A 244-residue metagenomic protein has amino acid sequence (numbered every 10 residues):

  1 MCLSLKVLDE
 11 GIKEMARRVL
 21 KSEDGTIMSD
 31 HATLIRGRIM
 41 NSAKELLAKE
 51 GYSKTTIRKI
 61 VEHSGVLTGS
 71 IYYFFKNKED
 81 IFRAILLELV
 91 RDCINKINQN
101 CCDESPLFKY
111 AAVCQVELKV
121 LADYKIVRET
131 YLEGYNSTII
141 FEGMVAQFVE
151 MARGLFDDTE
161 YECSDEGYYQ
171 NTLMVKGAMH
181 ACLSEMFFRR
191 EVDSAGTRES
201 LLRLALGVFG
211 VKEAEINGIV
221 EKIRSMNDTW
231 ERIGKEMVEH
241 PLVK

Functional and structural regions predicted by a protein language model:
M1-L20, D157-D158, F188-K244: C-terminal peripheral helix-coil segments that are non-catalytic and often amphipathic
I35, I39-S42, N171: N-terminal positioning helix adjacent to the helix-turn-helix/winged-helix DNA-binding module
R38, L46-D80, A84: Helix-turn-helix
A84, N95-V127: Hydrophobic alpha-helical connector segments
L89-K96, V120-Y124, R128, M151 (+2 more regions): A short secondary-structure junction motif
I97-C101, R128-Y131, E185-R190: Secondary-structure edge/capping motif, primarily at the C-terminal ends of alpha-helices and the immediately following
T130-S137, K222: Short linear capping/connector segments at secondary-structure termini
Y135-S184, G196, R203: Amphipathic alpha-helical packing segments from all-alpha helical-bundle domains
